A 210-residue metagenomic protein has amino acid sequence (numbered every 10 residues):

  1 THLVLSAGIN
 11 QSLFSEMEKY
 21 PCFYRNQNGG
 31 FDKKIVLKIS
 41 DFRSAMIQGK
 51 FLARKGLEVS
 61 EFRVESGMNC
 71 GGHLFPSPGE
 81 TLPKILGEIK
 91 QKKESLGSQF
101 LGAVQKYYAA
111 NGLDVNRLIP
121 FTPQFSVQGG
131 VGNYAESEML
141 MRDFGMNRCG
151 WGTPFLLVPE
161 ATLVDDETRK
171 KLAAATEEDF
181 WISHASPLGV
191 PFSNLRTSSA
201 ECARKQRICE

Functional and structural regions predicted by a protein language model:
T1-H2, S6-D41: N-terminal extension/subdomain marker
D32-I208: Glycine-rich phosphate/ribose-binding loops and adjacent secondary-structure elements that form binding surfaces
